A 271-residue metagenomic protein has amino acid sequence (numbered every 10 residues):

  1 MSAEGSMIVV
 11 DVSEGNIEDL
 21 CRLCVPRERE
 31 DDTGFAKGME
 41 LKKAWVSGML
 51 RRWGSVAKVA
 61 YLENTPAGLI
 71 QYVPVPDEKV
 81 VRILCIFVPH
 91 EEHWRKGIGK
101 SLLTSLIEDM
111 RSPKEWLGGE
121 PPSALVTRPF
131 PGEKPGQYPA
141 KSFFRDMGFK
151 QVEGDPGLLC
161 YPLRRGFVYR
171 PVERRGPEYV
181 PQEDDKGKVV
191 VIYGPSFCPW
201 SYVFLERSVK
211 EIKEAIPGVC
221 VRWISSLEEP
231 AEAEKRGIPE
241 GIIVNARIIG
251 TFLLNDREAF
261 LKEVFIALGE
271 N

Functional and structural regions predicted by a protein language model:
M1-G48, V59, P199-W200, F204-S208: Short amphipathic alpha-helix that is part of the acyltransferase structural core
V59, N64-P74, V80-R82: Conserved beta-strand in the GNAT
V75-L84, W94, L117-G118, D184: A conserved beta-turn-beta hairpin within the catalytic core of GNAT-like acetyltransferases that forms part
C85-I98, P129-P131: A short, internal acetyl-CoA/4′-phosphopantetheine-binding micro-motif in the GNAT/acyltransferase core
W94-S112: Conserved acetyl-CoA-binding loop-helix of GNAT-fold acetyltransferases
M110-G136: Conserved GNAT acetyl-CoA-binding A-motif
E178-E214: Local sequence-structure signature of Cys/Sec-based thiol-disulfide redox active-site neighborhoods
V244-N271: Non-catalytic, surface beta->alpha helical segment in thiol-disulfide oxidoreductase systems
